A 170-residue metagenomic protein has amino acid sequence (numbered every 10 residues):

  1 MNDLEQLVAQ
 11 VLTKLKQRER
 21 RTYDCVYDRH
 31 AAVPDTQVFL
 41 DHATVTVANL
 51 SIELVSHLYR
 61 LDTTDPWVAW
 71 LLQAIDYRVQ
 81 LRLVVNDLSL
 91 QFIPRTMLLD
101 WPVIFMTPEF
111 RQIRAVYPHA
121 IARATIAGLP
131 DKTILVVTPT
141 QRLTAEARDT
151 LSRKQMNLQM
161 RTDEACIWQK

Functional and structural regions predicted by a protein language model:
M1-K170: Intrinsic disorder
